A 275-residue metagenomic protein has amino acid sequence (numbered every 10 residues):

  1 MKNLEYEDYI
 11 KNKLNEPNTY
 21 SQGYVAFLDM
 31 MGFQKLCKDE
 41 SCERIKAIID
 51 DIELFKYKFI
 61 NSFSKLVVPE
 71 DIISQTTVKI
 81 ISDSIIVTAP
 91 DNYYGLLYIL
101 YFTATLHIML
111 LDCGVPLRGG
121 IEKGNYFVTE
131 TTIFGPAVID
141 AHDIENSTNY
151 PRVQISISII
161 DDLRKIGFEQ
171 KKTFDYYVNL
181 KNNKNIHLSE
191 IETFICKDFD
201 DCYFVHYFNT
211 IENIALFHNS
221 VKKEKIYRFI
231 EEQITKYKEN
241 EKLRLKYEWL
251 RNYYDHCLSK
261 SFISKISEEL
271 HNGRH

Functional and structural regions predicted by a protein language model:
K2-N15, Y150-V153, I157-H275: Intrinsically disordered, glycine/charged-rich C-terminal tails and inter-domain linkers that flank nucleotidyl cyclase
Y6-Y101, T105, D112: Catalytic NTP-binding/metal-coordinating core of nucleotidyl cyclase/transferase enzymes
K35, T129-E130, D161-R164: Short catalytic/ligand-binding loop motif for oxyanion handling, primarily in non-cytosolic enzymes, centered on
L36, G124, V128, I139: Short, electropositive, low-hydrophobicity segments enriched in small/polar residues
C37-E40, E130-F134: Short, solvent-exposed loop/turn segments at secondary-structure boundaries
D83, T88, V115-T129: A short glycine-enriched loop-to-beta-strand structural element that forms part of the catalytic core of nucleotide
L100, T131-E145: Catalytic-core segments of nucleotide cyclases and related cyclic-nucleotide turnover enzymes
L111-G114, R118-G119, K123, I139-I159: Catalytic/regulatory signature loops of cyclic-dinucleotide turnover enzymes and related class III nucleotidyl cyclases
